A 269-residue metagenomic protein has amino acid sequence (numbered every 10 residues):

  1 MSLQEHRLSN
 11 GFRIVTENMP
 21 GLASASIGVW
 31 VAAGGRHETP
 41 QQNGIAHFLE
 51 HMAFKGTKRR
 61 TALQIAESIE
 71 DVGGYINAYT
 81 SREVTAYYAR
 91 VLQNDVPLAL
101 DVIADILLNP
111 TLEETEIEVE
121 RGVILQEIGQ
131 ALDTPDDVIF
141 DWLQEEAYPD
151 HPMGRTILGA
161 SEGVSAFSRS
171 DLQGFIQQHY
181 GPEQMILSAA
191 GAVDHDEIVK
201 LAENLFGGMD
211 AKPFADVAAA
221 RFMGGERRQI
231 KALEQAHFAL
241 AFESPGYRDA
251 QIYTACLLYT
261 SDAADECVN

Functional and structural regions predicted by a protein language model:
M1, M223-E226: Short beta-strand-initiation
M1-L22: N- or domain-start disorder-to-order transition segments that initiate the globular core
R7, N18, A62-R221, R228-Q229 (+3 more regions): Charge-rich, well-structured scaffold segments of protease-associated domains
S26-R90, S261: M16/MPP (pitrilysin/insulinase) zinc-metallopeptidase core fold and M16-derived inactive scaffolds
E50-A53, V123, Q130, V268: Hydrophobic side chains within alpha-helical segments
D249: Short glycine/threonine-rich loop/turn motifs
Y259-N269: Single conserved hydrophobic/aromatic residue that forms the stacking wall/gate of nucleotide- or nucleobase-binding
